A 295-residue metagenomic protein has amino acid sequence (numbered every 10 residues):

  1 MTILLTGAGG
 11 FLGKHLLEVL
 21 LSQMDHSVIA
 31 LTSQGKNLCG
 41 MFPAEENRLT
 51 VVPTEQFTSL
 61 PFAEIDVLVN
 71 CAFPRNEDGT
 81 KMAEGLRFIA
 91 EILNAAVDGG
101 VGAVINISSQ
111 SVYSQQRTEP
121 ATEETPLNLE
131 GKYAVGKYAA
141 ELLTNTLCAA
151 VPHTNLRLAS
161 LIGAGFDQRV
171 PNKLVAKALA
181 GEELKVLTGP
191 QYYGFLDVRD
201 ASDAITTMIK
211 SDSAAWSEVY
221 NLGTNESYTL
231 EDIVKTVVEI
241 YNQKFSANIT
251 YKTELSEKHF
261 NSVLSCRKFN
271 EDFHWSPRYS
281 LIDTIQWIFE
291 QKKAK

Functional and structural regions predicted by a protein language model:
I3-Q23: N-terminal Rossmann NAD(P)H-binding glycine-rich loop of SDR-like oxidoreductase domains
T6, L31, C71, V104-Q110 (+1 more regions): SDR active-site strand-loop-helix element
D25-G35: Conserved glycine-rich Rossmann-like NAD(P)H-binding loop of the short-chain dehydrogenase/reductase
R48-R87: NAD(P)H-binding glycine-rich loop region in Rossmannoid oxidoreductase-like domains and their noncatalytic homologs
A90-K132: Conserved Rossmann-fold NAD(P)-dependent oxidoreductase catalytic core, especially the SDR/UDP-sugar
G136: Active-site helix of classical SDR
L142-Y193, V198, S202, T236-V238: NAD(P)-dependent short-chain dehydrogenase/reductase
V186-P190, G194-K295: C-terminal substrate-binding subdomain of Rossmann-fold SDR/epimerase-dehydratase oxidoreductases
